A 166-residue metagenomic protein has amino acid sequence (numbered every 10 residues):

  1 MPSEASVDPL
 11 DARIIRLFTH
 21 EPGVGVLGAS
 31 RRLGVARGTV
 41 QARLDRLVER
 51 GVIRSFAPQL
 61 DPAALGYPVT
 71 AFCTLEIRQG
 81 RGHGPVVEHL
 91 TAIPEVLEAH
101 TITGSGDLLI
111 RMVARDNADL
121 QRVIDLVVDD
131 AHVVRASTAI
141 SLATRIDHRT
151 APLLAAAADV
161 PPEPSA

Functional and structural regions predicted by a protein language model:
M1-A166: A compositional/biophysical signature of low hydrophobicity enriched in polar/charged and small residues
